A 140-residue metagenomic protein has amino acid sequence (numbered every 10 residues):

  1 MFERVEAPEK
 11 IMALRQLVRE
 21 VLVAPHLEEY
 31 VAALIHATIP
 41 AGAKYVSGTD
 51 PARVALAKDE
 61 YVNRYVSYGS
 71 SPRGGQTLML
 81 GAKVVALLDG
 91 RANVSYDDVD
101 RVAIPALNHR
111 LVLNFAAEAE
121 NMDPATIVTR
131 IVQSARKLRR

Functional and structural regions predicted by a protein language model:
M1-A52: Phosphate-sensing "switch" segment of ASCE/P-loop ATPases
K44-R140: C-terminal engagement/docking regions of AAA+ P-loop ATPases
